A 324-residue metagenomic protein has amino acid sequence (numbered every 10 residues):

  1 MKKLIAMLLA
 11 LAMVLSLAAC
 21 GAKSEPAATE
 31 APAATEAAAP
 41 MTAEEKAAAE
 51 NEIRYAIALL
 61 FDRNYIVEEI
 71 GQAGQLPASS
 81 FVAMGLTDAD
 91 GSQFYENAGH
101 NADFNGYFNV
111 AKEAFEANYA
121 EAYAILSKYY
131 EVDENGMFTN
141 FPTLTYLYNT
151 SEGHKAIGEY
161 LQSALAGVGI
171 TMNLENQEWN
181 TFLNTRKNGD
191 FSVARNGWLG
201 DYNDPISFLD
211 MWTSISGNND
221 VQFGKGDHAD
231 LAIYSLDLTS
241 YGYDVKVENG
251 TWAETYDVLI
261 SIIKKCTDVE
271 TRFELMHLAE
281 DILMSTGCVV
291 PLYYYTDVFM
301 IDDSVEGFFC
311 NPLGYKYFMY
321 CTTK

Functional and structural regions predicted by a protein language model:
M1-L9: Positively charged n-region of N-terminal signal peptides that target proteins for export
A18-T29: Bacterial lipoprotein signal-peptidase II cleavage site
A37-A48, G85-A120, D133-F141, T185-G189 (+2 more regions): Short, solvent-exposed loop/beta-turn-alpha elements that line the ligand-binding surface or hinge of extracytoplasmic
A47-S163: Append "and occasionally in soluble cytosolic enzymes with long acidic Gly/Pro-rich linkers
E68, S127-N149, G197, E248-I301: Bilobed periplasmic-binding protein-like "clamshell/Venus-flytrap" ligand-binding domains
T139-T145, S163-Q177, I262: A local structural motif
A166-K225: Periplasmic binding protein-like
